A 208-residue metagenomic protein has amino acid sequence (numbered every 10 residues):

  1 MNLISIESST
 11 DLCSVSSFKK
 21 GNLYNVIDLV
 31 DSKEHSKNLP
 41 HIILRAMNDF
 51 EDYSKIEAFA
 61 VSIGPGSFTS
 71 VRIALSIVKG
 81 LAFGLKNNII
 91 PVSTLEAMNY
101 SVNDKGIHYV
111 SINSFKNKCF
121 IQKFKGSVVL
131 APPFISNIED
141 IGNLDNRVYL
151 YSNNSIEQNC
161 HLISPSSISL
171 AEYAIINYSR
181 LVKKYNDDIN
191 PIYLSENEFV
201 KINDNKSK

Functional and structural regions predicted by a protein language model:
M1-N22, S36, I90-K208: Oxyanion-binding and handling regions
N25-D28: Short amphipathic
V30-N38, F68, R72, P165: Residues at secondary-structure transition points
H35-F50, L95: Short, well-ordered amphipathic alpha-helical segments that serve as non-catalytic structural scaffolds within diverse
I43-A58, L144-D145: Phosphate/pyrophosphate-binding loops at sites that engage ATP/ADP/AMP, CoA/4′-phosphopantetheine, polyphosphate
R45, K79, F83, Y100-S101 (+1 more regions): Short, well-ordered alpha-helices that flank and scaffold nucleotide-derived cofactor binding pockets
A58-T94: DPxDG-like acidic metal-binding loop motif
